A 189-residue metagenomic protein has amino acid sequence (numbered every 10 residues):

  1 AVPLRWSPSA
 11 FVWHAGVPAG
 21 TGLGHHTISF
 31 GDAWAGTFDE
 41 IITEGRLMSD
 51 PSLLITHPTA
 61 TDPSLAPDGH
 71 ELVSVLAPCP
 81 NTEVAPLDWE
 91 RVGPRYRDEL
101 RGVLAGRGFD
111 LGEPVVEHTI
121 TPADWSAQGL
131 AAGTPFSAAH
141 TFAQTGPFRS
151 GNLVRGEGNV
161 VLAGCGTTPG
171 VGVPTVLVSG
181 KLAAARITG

Functional and structural regions predicted by a protein language model:
A1-P67: Mid-domain catalytic core of redox enzymes that form a hydrophobic substrate pocket/lid adjacent to a catalytic redox
A10, R91, R95, E99 (+1 more regions): Generic recognition of stable, solvent-exposed alpha-helical segments in well-folded globular domains
G20-T21, R46-M48, L87-W125: Flavin-binding catalytic cores
D50-L54, F109-P169: A glycine-rich dinucleotide-binding beta-alpha-beta segment and adjacent secondary-structure elements that constitute
P63-H70, G151-G156: Short glycine/proline-enriched loop/turn "hinge" motifs that connect secondary-structure elements and lie
S74-V75: Extended, polar/charged low-complexity intrinsically disordered and coiled-coil segments in eukaryotic
P78-L87: Amphipathic alpha-helix from the class-I
C165-T188: A conserved FAD-binding loop/helix module that cradles the flavin
